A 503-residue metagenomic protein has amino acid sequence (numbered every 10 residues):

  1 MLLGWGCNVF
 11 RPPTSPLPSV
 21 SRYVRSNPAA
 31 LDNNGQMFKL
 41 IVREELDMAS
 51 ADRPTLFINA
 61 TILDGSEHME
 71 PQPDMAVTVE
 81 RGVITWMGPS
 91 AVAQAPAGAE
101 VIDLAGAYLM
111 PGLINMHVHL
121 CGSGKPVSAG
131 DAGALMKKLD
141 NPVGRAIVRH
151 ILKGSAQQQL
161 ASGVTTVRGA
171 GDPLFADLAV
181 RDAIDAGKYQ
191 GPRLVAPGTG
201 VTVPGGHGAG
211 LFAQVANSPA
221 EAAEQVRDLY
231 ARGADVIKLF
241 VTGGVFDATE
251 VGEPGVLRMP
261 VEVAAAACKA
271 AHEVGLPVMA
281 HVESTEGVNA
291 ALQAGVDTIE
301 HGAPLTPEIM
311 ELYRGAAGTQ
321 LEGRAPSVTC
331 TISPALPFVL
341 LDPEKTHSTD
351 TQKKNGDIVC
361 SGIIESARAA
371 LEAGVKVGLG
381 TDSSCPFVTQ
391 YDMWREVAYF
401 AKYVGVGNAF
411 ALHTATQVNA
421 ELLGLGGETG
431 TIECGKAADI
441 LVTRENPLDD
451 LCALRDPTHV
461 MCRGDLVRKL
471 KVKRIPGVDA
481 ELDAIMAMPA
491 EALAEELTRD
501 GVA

Functional and structural regions predicted by a protein language model:
L2-C7, R25-M75, V79-V83, S90 (+3 more regions): Active-site microenvironment of metallo-dependent hydrolases
S90-M110, K137-L139: Active-site metal-binding motif and surrounding structural segment of the metallo-beta-lactamase
Y108-A183, A294: Metal-associated gating/positioning segment near the N- to mid-region
H119, D172, T199-V201, T242 (+4 more regions): Active-site beta-loop-alpha junctions enriched in small/polar residues
G122-V148, Q190, G198, T202-G210 (+2 more regions): Active-site gating loops and adjacent loop-to-helix segments of metal-dependent hydrolytic enzymes
K125-V127, D177, D247-E250, V288-A294 (+3 more regions): Histidine/acidic-residue-rich catalytic or RNA/ligand-binding cores of hydrolases and nuclease-related proteins
A179, A220-S327, D342-H347, D357-V377: Histidine/acidic residue-rich metal-binding segments in metalloenzymes
E273, H347-T351, S361-N446: His/Asp/Glu-enriched, well-ordered alpha-helical/loop segment that forms or immediately abuts the divalent-metal
